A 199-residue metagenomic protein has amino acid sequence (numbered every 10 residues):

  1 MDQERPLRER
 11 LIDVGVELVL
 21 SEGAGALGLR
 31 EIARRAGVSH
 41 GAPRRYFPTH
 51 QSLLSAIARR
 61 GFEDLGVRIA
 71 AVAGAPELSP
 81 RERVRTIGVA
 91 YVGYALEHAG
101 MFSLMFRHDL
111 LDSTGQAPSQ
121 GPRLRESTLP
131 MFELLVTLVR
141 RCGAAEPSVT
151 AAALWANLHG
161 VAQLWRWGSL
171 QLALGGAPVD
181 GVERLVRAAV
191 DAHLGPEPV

Functional and structural regions predicted by a protein language model:
M1-P6, E77, E197-V199: N-terminal intrinsically disordered/low-complexity leader segments
L7-V16, I32, I57-G61, L65 (+2 more regions): Generic hydrophobic, amphipathic alpha-helix propensity
R10, V14, L18-S52, A56: Helix-turn-helix
F47, F62, Y91-Y94, F102 (+1 more regions): Conserved hydrophobic/aromatic "anchor" residues that stabilize well-ordered secondary structure elements
A70-M101, T128-F132, A151-L154: Hydrophobic alpha-helical connector segments
L96-P118, Q163-Q171: Amphipathic alpha-helical segments used for helix-helix packing
S113-G143, S148-A153, D180-D191: Amphipathic alpha-helical packing segments from all-alpha helical-bundle domains
L154-A173, D191-V199: Amphipathic C-terminal alpha-helical segment
